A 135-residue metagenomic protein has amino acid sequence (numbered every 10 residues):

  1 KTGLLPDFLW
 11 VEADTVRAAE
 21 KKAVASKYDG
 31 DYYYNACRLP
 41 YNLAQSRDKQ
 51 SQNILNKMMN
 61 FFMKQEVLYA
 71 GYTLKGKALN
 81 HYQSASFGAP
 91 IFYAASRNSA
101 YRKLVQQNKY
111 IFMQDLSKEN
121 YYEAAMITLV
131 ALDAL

Functional and structural regions predicted by a protein language model:
K1-A89, Y93-S99, Y121: Extended ligand-binding clefts on enzyme/binding-domain cores
A36, N42-S46, A94-L135: Terminal, non-catalytic domain-edge segments
